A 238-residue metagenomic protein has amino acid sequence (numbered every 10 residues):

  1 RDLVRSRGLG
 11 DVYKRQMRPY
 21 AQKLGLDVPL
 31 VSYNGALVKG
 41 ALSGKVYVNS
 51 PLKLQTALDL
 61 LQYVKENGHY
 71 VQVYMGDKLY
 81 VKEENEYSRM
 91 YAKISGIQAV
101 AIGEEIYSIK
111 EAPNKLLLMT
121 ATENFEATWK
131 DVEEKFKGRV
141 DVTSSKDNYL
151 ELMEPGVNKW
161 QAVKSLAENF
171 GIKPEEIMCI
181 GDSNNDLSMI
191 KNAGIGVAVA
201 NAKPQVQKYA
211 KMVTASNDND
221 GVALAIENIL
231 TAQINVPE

Functional and structural regions predicted by a protein language model:
D2-Y13: Single conserved hydrophobic/aromatic residue that forms the stacking wall/gate of nucleotide- or nucleobase-binding
L9, D27, P113-N114, A193 (+1 more regions): Short, well-ordered alpha-helix to beta-strand connector turns
R15-L24: Metal-dependent catalytic neighborhoods of phosphoester/phosphodiester hydrolases
K23-D27, Y47-S50, Y87-A92, K159-Q161 (+2 more regions): Short, hinge-like loop/turn segments at secondary-structure boundaries
P29-V31: Short, small/acidic-rich helices and loops at N termini and domain boundaries of DNA replication/processing enzymes
G40-L58: Glycine/small-residue-rich loop that forms an oxyanion/phosphate-binding "nest" at active or ligand-binding sites
D59, Y63, N67-M189: Conserved acidic, metal-coordinating active-site core of Asp-based, Mg2+-dependent phosphoryl-transfer enzymes
E151-E238: Mg2+-dependent phosphoryl-transfer enzymes with acidic/Ser/Thr/Gly-rich catalytic loops
